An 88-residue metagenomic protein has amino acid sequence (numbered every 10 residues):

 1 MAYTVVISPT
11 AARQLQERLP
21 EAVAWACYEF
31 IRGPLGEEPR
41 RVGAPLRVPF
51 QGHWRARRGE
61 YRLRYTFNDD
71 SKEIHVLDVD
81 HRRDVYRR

Functional and structural regions predicted by a protein language model:
M1-R57, N68-H75, R83-R88: Basic, Lys/Arg-enriched alpha-helical interface segments
Y65: Short, charged interaction patches at domain edges and termini
D80: Residues forming the ATP-binding cleft of Hanks-type serine/threonine protein kinase domains
